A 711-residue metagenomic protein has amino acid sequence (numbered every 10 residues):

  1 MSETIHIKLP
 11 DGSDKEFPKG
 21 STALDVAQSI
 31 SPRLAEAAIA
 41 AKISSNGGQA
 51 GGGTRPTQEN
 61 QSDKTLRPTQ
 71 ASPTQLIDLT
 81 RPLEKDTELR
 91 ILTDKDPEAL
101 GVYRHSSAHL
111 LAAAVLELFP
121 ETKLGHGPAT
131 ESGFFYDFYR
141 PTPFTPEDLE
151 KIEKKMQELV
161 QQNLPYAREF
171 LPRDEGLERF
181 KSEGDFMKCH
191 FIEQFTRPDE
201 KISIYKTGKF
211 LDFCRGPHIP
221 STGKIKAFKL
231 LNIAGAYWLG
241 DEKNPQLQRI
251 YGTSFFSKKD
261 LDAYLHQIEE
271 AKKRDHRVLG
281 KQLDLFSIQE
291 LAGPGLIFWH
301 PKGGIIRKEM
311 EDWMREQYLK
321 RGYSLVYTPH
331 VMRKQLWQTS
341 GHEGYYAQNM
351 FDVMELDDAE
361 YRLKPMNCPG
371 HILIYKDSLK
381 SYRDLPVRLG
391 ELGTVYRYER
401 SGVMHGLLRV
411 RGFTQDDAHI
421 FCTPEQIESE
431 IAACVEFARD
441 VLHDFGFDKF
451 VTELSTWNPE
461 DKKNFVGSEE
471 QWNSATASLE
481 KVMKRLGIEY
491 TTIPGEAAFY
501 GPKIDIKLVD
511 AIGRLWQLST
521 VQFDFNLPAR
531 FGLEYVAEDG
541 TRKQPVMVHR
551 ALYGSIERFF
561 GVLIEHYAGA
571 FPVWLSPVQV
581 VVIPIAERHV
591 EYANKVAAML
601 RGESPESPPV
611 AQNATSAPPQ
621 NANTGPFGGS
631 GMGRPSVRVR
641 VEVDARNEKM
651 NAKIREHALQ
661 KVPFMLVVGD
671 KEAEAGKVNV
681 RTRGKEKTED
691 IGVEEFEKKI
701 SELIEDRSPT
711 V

Functional and structural regions predicted by a protein language model:
M1-G48, T57-G125, E131, D137-V711: NTP/phosphate- and nucleic-acid-binding module
